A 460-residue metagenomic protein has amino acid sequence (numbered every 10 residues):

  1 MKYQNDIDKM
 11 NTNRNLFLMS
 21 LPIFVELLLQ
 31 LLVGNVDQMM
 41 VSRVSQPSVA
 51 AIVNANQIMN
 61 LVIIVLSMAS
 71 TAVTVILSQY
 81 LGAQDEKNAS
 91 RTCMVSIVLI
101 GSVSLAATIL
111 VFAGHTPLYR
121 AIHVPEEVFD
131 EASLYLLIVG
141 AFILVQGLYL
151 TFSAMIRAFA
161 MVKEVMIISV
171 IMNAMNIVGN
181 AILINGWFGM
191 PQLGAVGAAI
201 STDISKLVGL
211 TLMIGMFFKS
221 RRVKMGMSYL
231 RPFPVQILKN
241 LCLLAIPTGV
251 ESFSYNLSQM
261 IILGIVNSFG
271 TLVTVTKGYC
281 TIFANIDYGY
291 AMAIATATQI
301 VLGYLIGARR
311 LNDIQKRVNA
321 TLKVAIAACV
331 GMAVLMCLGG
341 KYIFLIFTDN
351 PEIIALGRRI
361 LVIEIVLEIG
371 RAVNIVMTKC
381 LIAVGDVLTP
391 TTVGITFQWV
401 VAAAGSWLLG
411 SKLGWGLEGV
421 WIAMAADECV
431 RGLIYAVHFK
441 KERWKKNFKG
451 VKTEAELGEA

Functional and structural regions predicted by a protein language model:
M1-I23, L77-L144, M190-I246, L302-L367 (+1 more regions): Short alpha-helical transmembrane segments in multi-pass integral membrane proteins
T12, V36-M40, S48, V73 (+10 more regions): Hydrophobic alpha-helical segments typical of transmembrane helices and their membrane-interface/capping positions
L18-D37, I138, M172, S205-G209 (+4 more regions): Transmembrane helical elements of multi-pass membrane transporters/channels
L28, L32-A50, Y119-E126, G179-L193 (+5 more regions): Helix-terminus/linker motif at the lipid-water interface of multi-pass membrane proteins
Q30, G34-D37, V41, I63-S70 (+19 more regions): Alpha-helical transmembrane segments and their lipid-water interface positions in multi-pass membrane proteins
Q38, Q46-V49, E86, H115 (+6 more regions): Membrane-helix interface/capping residues of multi-pass secondary transporters
V49-I109, Q146-V165, L263, K277-G340 (+1 more regions): Small-residue-rich hydrophobic transmembrane alpha-helices
S70, V139-A158, V165-N173, A198-T211 (+6 more regions): Short runs within selected transmembrane alpha-helices of multi-pass transporters and secretion channels
